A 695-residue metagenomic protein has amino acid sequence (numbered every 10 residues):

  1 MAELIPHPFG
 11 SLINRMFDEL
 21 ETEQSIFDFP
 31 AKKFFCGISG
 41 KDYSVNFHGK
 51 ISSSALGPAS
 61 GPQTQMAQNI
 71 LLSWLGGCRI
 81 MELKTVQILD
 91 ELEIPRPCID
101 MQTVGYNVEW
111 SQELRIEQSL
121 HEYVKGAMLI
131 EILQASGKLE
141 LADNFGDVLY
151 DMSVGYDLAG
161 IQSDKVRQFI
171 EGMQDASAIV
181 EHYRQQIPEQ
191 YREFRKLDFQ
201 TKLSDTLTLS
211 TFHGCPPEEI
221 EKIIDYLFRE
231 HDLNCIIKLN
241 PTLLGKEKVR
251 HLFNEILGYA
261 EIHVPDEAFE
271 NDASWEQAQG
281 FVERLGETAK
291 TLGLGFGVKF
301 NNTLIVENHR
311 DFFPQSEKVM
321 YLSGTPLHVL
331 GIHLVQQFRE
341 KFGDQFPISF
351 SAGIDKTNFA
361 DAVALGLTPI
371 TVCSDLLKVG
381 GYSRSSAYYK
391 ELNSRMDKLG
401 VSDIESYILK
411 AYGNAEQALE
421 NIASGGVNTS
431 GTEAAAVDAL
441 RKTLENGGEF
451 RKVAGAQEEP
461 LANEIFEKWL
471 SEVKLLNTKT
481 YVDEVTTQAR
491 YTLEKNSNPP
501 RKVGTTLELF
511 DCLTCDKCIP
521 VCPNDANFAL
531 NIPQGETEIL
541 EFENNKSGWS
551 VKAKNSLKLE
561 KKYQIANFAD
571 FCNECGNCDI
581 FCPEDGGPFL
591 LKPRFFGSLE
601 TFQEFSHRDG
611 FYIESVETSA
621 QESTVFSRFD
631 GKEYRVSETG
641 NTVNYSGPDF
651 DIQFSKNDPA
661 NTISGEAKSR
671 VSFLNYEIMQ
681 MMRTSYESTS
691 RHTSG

Functional and structural regions predicted by a protein language model:
M1-D232, E677-S685: N-terminal capping/small domains of soluble enzymes
S25-S39, K246-D344, V379-N393, D397: Glycine/Thr-rich beta-alpha phosphate-binding loop at enzyme active sites
S60-Q63, L304, F346-F359: Glycine-rich beta-to-alpha transition loops that act as phosphate-gripper elements at the mouths of alpha/beta enzyme
A67-L75, K222-D225, E340, I354-V372: Catalytic cores of alpha/beta
G77-D90, L239-P241, D361-E391, G426-K468 (+2 more regions): Glycine-rich phosphate-binding active-site loops on the catalytic face of alpha/beta enzymes
E91-W110, Q315-E317, L377-S402: C-terminal helical cap(s) of enzyme catalytic domains, especially alpha/beta-barrels
K398-V401, E405-F571: Ferredoxin-type iron-sulfur electron-transfer modules and their immediate structural context
L461, E467-L470, E484-N498, T537-T693: Flanking helices and flexible, charged tails adjoining ferredoxin-like Fe-S electron-transfer domains in multi-subunit
